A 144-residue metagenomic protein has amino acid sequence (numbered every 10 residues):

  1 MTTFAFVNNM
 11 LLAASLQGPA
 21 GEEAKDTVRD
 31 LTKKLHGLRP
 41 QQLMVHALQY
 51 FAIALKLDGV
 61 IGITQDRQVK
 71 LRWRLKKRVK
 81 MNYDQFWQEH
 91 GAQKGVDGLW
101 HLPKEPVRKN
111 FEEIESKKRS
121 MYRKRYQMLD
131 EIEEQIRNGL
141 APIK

Functional and structural regions predicted by a protein language model:
F4-A92: Acyl-donor binding region in acyl/amide transferases
G91-K144: Charge-rich, low-complexity intrinsically disordered segments
